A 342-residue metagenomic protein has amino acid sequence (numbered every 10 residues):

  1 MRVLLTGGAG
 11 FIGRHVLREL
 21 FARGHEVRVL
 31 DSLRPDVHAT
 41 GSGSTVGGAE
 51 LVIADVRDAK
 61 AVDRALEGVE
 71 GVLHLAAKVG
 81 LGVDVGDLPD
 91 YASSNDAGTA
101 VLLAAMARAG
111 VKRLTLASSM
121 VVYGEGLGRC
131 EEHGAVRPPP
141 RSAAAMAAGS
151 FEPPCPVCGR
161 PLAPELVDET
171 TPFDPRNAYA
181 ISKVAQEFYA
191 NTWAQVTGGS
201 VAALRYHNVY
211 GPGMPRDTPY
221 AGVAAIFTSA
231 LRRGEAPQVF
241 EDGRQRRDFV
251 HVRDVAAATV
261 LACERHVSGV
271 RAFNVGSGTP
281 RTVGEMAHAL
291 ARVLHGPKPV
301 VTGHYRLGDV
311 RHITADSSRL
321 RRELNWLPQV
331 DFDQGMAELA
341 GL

Functional and structural regions predicted by a protein language model:
M1-A203: N-terminal Rossmann-like NAD(P)+-binding domain of SDR-like oxidoreductases, especially those catalyzing
R57, G86, S94-A97, T170 (+8 more regions): Residue-level signal for the nucleotide or nucleotide-sugar donor/cofactor binding architecture
R64-G68, A105, A230, A258 (+1 more regions): CheY-like receiver
A77-V83, S119-V122, N208-M214, R244 (+2 more regions): Active-site proximal helix/loop that lines the substrate pocket of Rossmann-like NAD(P)-dependent oxidoreductase domains
D84, H207, A272-V275: Short-chain dehydrogenase/reductase
L102, A190, F227, L320-R321: Structural element of the ATP-grasp superfamily
L127-A147, P153-A163, A178, F188-R247 (+2 more regions): NAD(P)-dependent short-chain dehydrogenase/reductase
L231-L342: C-terminal substrate-binding subdomain of Rossmann-fold SDR/epimerase-dehydratase oxidoreductases
